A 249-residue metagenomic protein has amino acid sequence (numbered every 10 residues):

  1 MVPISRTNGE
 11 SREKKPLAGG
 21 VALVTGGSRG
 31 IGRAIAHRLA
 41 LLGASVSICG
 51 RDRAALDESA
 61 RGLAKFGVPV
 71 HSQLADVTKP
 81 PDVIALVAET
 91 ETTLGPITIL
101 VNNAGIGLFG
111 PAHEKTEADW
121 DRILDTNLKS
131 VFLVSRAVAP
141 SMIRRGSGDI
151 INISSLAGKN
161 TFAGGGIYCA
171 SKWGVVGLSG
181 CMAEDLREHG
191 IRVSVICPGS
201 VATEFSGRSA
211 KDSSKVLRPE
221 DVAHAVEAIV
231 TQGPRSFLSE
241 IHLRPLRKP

Functional and structural regions predicted by a protein language model:
V21, S28-R29: Conserved glycine-rich cofactor-binding loop
L42-S59: Conserved glycine-rich Rossmann-like NAD(P)H-binding loop of the short-chain dehydrogenase/reductase
R53, L74-L86, E117: The beta1-alpha1 cofactor-binding region of Rossmann-like NAD(H)/NADP(H)-dependent oxidoreductases
P111-A112, D119-L124: Substrate-binding pocket helix/loop in short-chain dehydrogenase/reductase
S135, S171: Active-site helix of classical SDR
S155: Residue(s) in the substrate-gating loop at a strand-loop-helix junction that position the organic substrate next
E188-I191, V195-I196, T203, K211-P249: C-terminal helical subdomain
